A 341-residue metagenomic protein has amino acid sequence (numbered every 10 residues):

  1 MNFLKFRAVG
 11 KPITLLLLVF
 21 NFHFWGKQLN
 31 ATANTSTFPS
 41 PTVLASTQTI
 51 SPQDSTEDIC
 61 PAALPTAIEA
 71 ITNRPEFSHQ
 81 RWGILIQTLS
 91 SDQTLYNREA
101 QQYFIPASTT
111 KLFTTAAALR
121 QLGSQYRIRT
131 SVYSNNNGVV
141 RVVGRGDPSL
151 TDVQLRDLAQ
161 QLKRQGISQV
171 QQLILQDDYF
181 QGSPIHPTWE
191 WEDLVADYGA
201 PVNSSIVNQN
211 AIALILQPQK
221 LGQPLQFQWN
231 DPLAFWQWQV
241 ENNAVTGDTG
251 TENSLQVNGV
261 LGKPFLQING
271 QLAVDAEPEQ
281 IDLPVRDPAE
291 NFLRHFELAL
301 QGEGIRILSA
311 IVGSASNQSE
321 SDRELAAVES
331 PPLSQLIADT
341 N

Functional and structural regions predicted by a protein language model:
F3-I13: Bacterial N-terminal signal peptides that target proteins for export
I13-H23: Bacterial N-terminal signal peptides
F22-T32: Membrane-interface motif at the C-terminal end of an N-terminal transmembrane signal
T32-I71, Q121-N341: Conserved serine DD-peptidase/penicillin-binding transpeptidase domain and beta-lactam-recognizing active-site
T47-P65, P75, I86, S90-Q93 (+1 more regions): N-terminal glycine-/serine-/threonine-rich phosphate-binding loop
T72-R98, V312-G313: A short, well-structured edge-of-sheet supersecondary motif
F77-S78, L89, T115, G262-P264 (+1 more regions): Glycine-rich, acidic and aromatic/proline-enriched surface loops and short helix-turn segments that act as binding
N97-A117, I337: Short active-site loop at a secondary-structure junction that contains or immediately precedes the catalytic residue(s)
